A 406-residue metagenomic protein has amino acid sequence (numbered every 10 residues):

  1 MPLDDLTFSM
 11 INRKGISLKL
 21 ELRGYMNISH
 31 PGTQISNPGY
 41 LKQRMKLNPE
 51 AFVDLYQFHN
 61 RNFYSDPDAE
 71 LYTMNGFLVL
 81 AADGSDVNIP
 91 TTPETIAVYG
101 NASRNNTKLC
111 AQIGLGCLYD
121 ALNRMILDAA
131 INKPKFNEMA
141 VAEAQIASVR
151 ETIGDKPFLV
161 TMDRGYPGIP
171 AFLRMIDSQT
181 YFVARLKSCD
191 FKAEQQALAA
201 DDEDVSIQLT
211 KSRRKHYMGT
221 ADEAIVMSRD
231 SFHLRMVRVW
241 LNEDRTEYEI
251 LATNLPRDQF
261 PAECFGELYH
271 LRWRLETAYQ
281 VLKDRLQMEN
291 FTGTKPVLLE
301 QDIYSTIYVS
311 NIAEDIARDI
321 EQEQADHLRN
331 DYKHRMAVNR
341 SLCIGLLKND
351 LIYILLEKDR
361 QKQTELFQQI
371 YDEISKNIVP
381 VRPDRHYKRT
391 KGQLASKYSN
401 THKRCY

Functional and structural regions predicted by a protein language model:
M1-I16, Q34, Y40, R44-L47 (+7 more regions): Single, function-defining residue in the core of a domain
G15-S29: Short, charged amphipathic recognition helices of the HTH superfamily and cognate SANT/SANTA-like modules
D66: Glycine/small-residue-rich loop that forms an oxyanion/phosphate-binding "nest" at active or ligand-binding sites
G100-S103: Conserved mixed alpha/beta core segments that line enzyme active sites in large multi-domain catalysts
